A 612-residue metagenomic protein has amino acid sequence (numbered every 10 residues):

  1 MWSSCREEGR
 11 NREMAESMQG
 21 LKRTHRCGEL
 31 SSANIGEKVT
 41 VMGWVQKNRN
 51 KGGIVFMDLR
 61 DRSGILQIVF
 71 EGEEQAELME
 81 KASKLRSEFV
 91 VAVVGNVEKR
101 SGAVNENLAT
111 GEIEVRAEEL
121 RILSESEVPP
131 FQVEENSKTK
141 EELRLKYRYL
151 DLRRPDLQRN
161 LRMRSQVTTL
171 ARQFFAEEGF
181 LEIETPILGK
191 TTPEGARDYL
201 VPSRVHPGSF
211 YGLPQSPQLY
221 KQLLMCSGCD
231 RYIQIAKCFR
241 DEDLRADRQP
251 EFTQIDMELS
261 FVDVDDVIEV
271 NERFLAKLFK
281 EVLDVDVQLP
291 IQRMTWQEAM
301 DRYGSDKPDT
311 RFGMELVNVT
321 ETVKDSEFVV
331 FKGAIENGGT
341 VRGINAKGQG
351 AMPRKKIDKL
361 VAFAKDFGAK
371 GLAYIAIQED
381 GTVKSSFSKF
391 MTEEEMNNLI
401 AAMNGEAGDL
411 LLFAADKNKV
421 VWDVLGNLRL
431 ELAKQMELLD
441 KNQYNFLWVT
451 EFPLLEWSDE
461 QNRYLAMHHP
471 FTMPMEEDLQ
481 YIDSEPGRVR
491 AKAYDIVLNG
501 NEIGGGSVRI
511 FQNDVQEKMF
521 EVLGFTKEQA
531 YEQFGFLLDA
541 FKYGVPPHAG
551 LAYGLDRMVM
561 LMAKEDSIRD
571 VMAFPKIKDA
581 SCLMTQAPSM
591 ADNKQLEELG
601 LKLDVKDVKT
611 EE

Functional and structural regions predicted by a protein language model:
C5, G9-E612: Class II aminoacyl-tRNA synthetase catalytic cores and aaRS-like
